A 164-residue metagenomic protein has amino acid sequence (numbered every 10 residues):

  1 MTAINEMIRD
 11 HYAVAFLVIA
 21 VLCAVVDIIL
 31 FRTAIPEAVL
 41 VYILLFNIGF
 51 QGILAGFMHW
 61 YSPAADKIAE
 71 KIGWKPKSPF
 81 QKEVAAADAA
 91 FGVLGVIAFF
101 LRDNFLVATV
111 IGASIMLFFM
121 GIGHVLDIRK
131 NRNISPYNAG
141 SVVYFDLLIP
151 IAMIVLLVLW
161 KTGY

Functional and structural regions predicted by a protein language model:
R9, Y137-I149: Individual transmembrane alpha-helices with interfacial aromatic-anchor signatures
L17-V21, V84-V96, D146-M153: Core segments of transmembrane alpha-helices that mediate helix-helix packing or line hydrophobic substrate/ligand
V25-V41, T162: Short, hydrophobic transmembrane alpha-helix segments
E37-I53, F100, F105-A113: Alpha-helical transmembrane segments
I43-I48, W74-D88: A loop-to-helix transmembrane entry motif
F57-K77: Membrane-helix interface/capping segments
L117-R132: Transmembrane alpha-helical segments of integral membrane proteins
I154-Y164: Juxtamembrane boundary at the C-terminal end of a transmembrane helix
